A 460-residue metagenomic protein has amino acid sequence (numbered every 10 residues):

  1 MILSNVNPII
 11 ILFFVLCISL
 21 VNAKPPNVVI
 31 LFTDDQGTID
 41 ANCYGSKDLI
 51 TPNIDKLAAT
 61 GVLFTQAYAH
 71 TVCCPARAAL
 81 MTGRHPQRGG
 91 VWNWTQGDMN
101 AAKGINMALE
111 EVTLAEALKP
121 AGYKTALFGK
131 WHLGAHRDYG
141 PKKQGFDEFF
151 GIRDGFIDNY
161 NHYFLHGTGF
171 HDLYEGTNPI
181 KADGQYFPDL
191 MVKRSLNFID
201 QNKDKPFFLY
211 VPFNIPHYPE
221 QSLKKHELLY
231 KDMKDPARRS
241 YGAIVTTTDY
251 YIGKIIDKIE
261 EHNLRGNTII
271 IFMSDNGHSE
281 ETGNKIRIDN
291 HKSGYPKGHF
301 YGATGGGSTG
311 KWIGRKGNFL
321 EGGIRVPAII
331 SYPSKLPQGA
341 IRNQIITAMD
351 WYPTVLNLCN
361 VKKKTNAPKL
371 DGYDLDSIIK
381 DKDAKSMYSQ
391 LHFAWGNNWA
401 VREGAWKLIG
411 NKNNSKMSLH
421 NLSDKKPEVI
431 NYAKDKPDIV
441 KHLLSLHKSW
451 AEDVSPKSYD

Functional and structural regions predicted by a protein language model:
I2-N5, V21-S418, L422-D460: Formylglycine-dependent sulfatase
I9-S19: Bacterial N-terminal signal peptides
